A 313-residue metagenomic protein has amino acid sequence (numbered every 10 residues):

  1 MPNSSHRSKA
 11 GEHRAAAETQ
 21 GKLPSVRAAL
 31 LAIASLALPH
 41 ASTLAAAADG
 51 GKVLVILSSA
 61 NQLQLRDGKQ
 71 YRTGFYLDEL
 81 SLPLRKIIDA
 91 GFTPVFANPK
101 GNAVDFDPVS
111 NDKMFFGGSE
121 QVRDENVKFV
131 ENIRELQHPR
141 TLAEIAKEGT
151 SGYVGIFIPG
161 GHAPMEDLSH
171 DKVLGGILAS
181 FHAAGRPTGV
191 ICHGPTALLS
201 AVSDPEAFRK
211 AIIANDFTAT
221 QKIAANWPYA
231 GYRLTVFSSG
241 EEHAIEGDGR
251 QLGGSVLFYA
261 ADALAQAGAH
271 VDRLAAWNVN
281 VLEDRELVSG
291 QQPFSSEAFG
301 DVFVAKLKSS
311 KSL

Functional and structural regions predicted by a protein language model:
P2, G21, A46-A184, A197-L313: Extended, subdomain-level signal for the structured scaffold at the beginning of enzyme domains
S5-L30: Bacterial N-terminal signal peptides that target proteins for export
A28-H40: Bacterial N-terminal signal peptides
L38-A48: Bacterial Sec-dependent signal peptides at the C-terminal "C-region" and cleavage site
P187-T188: Glycine- and acidic-residue-rich phosphate-binding/metal-coordinating active-site segment common to enzymes that handle
I191-P195: Short, thiol/selenol-centered motifs that function as redox-active sites or metal-ligating centers
